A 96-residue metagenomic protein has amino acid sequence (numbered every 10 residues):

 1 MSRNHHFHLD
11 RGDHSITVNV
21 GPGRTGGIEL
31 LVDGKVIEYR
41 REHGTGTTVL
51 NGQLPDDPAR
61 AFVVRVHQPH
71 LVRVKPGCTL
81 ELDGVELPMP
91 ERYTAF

Functional and structural regions predicted by a protein language model:
M1-F96: Cysteine-centric segments in proteins
